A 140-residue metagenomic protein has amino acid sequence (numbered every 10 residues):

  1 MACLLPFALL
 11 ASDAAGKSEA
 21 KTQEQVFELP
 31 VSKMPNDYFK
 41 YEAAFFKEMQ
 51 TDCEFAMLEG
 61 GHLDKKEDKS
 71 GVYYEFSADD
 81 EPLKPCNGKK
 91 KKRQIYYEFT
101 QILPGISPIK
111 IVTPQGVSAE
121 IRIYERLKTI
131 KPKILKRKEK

Functional and structural regions predicted by a protein language model:
M1-A8: Bacterial N-terminal signal peptides
A2, A20, E67-K69, P104: A generic structural signal for short, non-catalytic loop/turn and secondary-structure boundary residues
L9-A11, P114-Q115: Short, flexible beta-strand-to-coil junctions
S12-E54: N-terminal export/targeting and maturation segments
K33-P35, K47-M49, D80, V117 (+1 more regions): Residues that cap or initiate secondary-structure elements
F39-Q101: Mature extracytoplasmic domains of secretory-pathway proteins
L103-K140: C-terminal partner/receptor-binding element of secreted or periplasmic proteins
